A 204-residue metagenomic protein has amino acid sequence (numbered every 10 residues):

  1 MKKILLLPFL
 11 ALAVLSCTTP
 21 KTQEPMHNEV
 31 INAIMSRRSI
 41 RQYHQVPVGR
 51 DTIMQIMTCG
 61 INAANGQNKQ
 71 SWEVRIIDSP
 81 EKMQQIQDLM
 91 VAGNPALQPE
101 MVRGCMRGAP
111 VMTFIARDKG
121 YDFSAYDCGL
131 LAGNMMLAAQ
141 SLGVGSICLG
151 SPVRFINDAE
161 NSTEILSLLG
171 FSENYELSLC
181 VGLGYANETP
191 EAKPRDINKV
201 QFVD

Functional and structural regions predicted by a protein language model:
I4-A13: Sec-dependent N-terminal signal peptides
C17-D204: Acidic, surface-exposed loops and disordered segments
